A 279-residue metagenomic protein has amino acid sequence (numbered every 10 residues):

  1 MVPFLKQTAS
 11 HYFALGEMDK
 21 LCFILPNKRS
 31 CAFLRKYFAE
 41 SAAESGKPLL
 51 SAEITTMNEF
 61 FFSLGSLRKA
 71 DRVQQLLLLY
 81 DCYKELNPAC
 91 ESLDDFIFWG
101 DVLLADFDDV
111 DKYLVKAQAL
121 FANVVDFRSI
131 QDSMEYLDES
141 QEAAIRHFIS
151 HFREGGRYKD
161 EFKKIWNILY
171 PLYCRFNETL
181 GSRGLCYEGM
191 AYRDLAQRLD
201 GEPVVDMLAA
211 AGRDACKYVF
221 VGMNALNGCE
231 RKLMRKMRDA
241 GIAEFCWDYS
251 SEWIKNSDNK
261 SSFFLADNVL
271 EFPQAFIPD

Functional and structural regions predicted by a protein language model:
M1, S30, A225, S250-E252: Short, glycine-/Ser/Thr-/acidic-enriched flexible segments
M1-S10: N- or domain-start disorder-to-order transition segments that initiate the globular core
M18-C31: Conserved RecA-like ASCE P-loop NTPase motor core of nucleic-acid helicases/translocases
M18-K20, L49-A52, D214-C216, A240-A243: Short glycine-/polar-rich loops that comprise or flank the Walker A/P-loop and associated switch/sensor motifs
F23-L25, V219-F220, A243-D248: Structural recognition of the conserved hydrophobic beta-strand(s) that form the central parallel beta-sheet of P-loop
K28-G212, G228: Basic/charged alpha-beta structural segments of nucleotide/phosphate-handling enzymes
R213-L226: Conserved P-loop NTPase "ATPase switch" module shared by AAA+ and STAND
A215, G228-D279: Conserved RecA-like helicase ATPase core segment that couples NTP binding/hydrolysis to strand translocation
